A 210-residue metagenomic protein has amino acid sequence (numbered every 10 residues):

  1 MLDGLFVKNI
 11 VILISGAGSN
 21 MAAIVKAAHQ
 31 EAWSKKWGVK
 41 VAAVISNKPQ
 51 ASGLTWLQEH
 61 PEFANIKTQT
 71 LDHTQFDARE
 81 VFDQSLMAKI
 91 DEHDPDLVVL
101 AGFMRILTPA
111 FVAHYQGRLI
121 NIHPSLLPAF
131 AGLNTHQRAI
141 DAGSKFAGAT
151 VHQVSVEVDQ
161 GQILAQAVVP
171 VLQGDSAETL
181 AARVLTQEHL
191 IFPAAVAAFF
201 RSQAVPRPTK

Functional and structural regions predicted by a protein language model:
M1-K210: One-carbon transfer enzymes
